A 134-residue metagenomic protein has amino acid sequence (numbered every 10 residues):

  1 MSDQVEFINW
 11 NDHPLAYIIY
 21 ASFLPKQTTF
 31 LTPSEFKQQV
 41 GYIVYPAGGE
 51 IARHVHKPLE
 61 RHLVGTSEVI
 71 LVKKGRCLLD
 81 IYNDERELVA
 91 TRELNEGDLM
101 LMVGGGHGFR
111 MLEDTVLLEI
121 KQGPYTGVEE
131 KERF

Functional and structural regions predicted by a protein language model:
M1-Y42: A short, N-terminal "cap"/entry segment at the start of jelly-roll beta-barrel domains of the cupin/DSBH fold
F7-W10, G108-F134: Double-stranded beta-helix
I43-V64: Conserved short histidine dyad/triad with adjacent acidic residue
P46, V72, N95, M102-V103 (+1 more regions): A short, compositionally biased micro-patch
P46-A47, G65-D80: Glycine- and acidic-residue-biased ligand/ion/polar-headgroup-sensing regions
R53, L79-D80, M100-M102, H107-L112 (+1 more regions): Short beta-strand His + acidic residue motifs that chelate non-heme Fe in jelly-roll/DSBH and cupin folds
N83-G104: Short acidic-glycine-tyrosine-enriched beta hairpin
